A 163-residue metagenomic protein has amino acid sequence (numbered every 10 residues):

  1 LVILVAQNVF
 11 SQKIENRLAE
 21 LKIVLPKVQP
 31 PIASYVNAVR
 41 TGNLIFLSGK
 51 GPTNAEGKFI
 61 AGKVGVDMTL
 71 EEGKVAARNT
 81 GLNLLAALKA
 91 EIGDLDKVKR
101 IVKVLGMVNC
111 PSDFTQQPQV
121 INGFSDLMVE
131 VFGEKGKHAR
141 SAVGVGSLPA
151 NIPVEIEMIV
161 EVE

Functional and structural regions predicted by a protein language model:
L1-Q12: Bacterial Sec-dependent N-terminal signal peptides
F10-E163: Short, polar/acidic, helix-capping and beta-turn segments at strand->helix junctions that line the mouths
